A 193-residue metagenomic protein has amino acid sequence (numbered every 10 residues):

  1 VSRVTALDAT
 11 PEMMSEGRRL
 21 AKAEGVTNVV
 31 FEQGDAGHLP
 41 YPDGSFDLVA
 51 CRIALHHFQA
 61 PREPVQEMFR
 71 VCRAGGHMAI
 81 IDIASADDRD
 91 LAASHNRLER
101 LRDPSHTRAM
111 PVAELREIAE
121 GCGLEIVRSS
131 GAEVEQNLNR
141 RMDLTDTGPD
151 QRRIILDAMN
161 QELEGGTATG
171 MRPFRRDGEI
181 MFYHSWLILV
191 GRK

Functional and structural regions predicted by a protein language model:
V1-H38, E63: Class I SAM-dependent methyltransferase SAM/SAH-binding core
S2, D43-S45, G76: Surface-exposed loop/turn positions
G37-L48: A short acidic, Gly/Pro-enriched loop at the edge of an enzyme's catalytic core that lines a small-molecule cofactor
Y41, P104-G121: Active-site capping/gating segments
D47-A60: A short SAM/SAH-binding and catalytic strip from SAM-dependent methyltransferases
R62-H77: A short glycine-rich, Lys/Arg-flanked "PGG" loop and its adjoining helix->strand segment in the class I
H77-R102, H106: Conserved class I S-adenosyl-L-methionine
E120-K193: Conserved Class I S-adenosyl-L-methionine
